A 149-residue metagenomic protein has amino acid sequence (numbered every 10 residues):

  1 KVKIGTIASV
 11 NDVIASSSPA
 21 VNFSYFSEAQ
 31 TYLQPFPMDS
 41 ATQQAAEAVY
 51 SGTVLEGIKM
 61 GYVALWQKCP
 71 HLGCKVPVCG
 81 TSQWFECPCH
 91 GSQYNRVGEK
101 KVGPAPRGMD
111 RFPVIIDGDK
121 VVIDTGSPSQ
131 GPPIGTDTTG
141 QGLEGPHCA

Functional and structural regions predicted by a protein language model:
K1-P70, C74-C79, F112-A149: N-terminal pre-ligand scaffold of iron-sulfur
K1-V13, W84-V97: Amphipathic repeat-derived elements
K68-L72, C79, E86-V97, G108-D110: Extracellular/periplasmic metallocenter environments
G91-S92, G98, I116, T136: Charge-rich, low-complexity amphipathic helices in intrinsically disordered tails/linkers adjacent to domains
P104-P106: Short, glycine/acidic-rich beta->alpha junctions
